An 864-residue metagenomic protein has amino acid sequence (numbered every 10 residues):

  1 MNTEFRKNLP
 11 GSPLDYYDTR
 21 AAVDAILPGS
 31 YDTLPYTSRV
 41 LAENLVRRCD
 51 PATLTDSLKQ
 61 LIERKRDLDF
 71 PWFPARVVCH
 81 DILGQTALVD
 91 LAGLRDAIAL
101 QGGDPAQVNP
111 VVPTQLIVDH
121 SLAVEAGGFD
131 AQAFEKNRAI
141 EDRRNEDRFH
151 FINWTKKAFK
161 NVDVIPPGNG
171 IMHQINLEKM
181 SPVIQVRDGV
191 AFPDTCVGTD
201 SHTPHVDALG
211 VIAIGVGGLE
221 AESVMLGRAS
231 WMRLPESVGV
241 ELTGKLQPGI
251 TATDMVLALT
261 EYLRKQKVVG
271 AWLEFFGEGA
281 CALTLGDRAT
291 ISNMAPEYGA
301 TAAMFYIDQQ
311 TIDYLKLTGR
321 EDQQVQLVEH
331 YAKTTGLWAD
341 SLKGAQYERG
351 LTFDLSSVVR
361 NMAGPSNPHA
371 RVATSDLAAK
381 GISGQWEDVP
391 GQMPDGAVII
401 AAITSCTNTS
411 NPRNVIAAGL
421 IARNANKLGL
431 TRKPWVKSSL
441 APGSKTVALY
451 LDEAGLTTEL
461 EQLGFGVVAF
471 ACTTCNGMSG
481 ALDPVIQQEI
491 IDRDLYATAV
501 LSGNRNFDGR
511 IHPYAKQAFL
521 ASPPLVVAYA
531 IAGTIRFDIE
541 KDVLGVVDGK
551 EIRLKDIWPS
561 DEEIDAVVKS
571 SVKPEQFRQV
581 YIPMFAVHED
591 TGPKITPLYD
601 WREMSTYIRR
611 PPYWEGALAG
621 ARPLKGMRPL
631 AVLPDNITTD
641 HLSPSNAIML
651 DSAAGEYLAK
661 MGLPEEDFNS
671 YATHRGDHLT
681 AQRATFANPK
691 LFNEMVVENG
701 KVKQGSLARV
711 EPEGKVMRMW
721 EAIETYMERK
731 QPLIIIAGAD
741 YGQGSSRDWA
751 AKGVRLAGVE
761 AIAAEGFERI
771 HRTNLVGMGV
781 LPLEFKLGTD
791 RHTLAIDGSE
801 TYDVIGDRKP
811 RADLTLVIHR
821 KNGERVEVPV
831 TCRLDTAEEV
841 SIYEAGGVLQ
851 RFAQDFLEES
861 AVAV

Functional and structural regions predicted by a protein language model:
M1-A139, L283-N293, E297-E321, E603-S643 (+1 more regions): N-terminal amphipathic, basic-rich helices that act as targeting or association modules
T37, R187-E329, W338, N414 (+5 more regions): Mobile "lid/hinge" segments at catalytic clefts and subdomain interfaces of large enzymes
D50-L242, T253-L257, R360-A363, L377-A471 (+9 more regions): Long, structured ligand/cofactor-binding scaffold of large enzymes
F73, A92-D147, A280-Q385, E540-D600 (+3 more regions): Terminal amphipathic helices with adjacent charged low-complexity linkers/tails
C79-G84, F275-A282, T301, Q310-T318 (+2 more regions): Conserved short loop/turn motifs at secondary-structure junctions
F276-L283, N504, I723-E768: Extracellular/luminal Protease-associated
V546-I564, S571, H771-I842: Acidic, glycine-rich flexible loop/linker segments
